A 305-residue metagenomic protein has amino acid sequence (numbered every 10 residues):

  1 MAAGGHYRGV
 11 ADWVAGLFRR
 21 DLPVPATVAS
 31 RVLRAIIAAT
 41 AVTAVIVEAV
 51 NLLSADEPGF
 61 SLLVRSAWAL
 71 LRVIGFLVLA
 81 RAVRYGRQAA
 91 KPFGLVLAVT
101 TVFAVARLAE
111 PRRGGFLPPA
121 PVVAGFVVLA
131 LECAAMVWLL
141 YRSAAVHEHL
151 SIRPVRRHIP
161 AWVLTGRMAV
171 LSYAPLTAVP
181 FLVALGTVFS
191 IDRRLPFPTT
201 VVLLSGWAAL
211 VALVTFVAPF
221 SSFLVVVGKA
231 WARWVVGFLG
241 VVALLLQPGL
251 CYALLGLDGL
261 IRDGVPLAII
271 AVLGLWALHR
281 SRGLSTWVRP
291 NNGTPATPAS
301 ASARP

Functional and structural regions predicted by a protein language model:
A2-P305: Topology signature of small-to-medium multi-pass alpha-helical membrane proteins
